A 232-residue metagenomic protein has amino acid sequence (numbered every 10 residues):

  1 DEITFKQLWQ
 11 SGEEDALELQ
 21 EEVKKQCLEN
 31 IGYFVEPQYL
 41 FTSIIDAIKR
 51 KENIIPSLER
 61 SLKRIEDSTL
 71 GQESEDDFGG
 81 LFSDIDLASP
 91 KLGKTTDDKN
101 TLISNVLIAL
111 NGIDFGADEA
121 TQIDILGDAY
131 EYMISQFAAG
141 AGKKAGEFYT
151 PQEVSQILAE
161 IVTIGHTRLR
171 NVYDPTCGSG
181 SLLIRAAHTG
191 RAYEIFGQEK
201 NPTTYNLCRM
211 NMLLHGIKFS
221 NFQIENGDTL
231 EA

Functional and structural regions predicted by a protein language model:
D1-V162, S220-T229: Non-catalytic, mostly N-terminal accessory regions of nucleic-acid modification and defense proteins
K144-A232: Conserved S-adenosyl-L-methionine
